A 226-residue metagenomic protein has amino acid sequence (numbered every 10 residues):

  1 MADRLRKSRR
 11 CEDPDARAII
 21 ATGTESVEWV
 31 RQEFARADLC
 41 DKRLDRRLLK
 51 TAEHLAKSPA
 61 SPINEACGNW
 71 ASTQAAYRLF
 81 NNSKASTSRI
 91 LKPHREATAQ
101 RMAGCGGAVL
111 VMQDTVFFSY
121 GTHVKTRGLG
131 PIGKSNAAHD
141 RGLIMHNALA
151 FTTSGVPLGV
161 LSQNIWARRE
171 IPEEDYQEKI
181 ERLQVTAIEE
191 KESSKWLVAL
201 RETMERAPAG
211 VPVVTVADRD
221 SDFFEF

Functional and structural regions predicted by a protein language model:
A2-F226: Conserved, well-structured functional cores that handle cations and Mg-NTP chemistry
